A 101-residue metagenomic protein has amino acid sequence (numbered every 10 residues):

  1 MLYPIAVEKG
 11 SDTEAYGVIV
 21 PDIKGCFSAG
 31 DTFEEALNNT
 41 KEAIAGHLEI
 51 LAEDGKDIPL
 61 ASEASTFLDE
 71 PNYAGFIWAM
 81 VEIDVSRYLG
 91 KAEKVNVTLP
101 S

Functional and structural regions predicted by a protein language model:
M1-E14, I19, I23: N-terminal segment of the canonical double-stranded RNA-binding domain
M1-Y3, E42-S101: Short, charged, surface-exposed hinge/linker loops at domain edges that act as mobile lids or interdomain connectors
A15-G17, S28, K91: Short acidic, gly/pro-rich beta-turn/loop elements at beta-sheet edges and active-site/ligand-binding grooves
V20, S28, I58: Short, flexible micro-motifs
P21, C26, L51: Short glycine- and Lys/Arg-enriched binding-loop motifs that mark or flank ligand-binding interfaces
K24-E35: A short, exposed loop/beta-hairpin motif centered on an aromatic-Gly-Thr core
N38-N39: Aromatic- and charge-enriched surface segment that lines or borders ligand/interaction sites
